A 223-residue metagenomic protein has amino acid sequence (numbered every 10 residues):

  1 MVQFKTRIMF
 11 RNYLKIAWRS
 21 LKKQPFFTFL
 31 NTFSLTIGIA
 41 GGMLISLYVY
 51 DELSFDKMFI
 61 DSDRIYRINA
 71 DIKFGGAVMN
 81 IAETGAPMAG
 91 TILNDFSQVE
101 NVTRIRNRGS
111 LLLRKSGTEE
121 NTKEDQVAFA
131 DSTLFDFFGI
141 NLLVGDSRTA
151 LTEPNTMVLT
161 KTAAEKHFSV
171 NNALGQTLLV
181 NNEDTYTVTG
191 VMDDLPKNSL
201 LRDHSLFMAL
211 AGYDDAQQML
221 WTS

Functional and structural regions predicted by a protein language model:
M1, D131-V144, M157-S223: Mid-to-C-terminal secondary-structure elements that act as membrane-proximal/extracytoplasmic interface segments
M1-I8: Short, Lys/Arg-enriched N-terminal segments with co-localized hydrophobic residues within the first ~10-30 amino acids
Y13-K22: A short amphipathic helical element positioned immediately N-terminal to and/or at the very start of a transmembrane
L21-Q24, N31, E52, I68 (+5 more regions): Generic structural signal for small/hydrophobic residues in well-ordered secondary structure, especially within
Q24-D51: Short, strongly hydrophobic transmembrane alpha-helices
F26, S97-N101, N172: Glycine-centered tight turns that cap/initiate beta-strands
I45-L111, D215, T222-S223: Membrane-proximal extracellular/periplasmic loop immediately following the first transmembrane helix
A70-I81, R104-T133, L143-T156, N181-E183 (+2 more regions): Short acidic/polar micro-motifs at solvent-exposed secondary-structure junctions
